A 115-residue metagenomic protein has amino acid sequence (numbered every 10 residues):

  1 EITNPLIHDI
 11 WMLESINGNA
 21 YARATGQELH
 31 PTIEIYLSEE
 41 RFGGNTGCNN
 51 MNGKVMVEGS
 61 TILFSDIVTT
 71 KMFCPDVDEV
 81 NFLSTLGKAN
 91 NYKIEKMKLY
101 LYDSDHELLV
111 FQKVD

Functional and structural regions predicted by a protein language model:
E1-D115: Lipid interaction determinants
